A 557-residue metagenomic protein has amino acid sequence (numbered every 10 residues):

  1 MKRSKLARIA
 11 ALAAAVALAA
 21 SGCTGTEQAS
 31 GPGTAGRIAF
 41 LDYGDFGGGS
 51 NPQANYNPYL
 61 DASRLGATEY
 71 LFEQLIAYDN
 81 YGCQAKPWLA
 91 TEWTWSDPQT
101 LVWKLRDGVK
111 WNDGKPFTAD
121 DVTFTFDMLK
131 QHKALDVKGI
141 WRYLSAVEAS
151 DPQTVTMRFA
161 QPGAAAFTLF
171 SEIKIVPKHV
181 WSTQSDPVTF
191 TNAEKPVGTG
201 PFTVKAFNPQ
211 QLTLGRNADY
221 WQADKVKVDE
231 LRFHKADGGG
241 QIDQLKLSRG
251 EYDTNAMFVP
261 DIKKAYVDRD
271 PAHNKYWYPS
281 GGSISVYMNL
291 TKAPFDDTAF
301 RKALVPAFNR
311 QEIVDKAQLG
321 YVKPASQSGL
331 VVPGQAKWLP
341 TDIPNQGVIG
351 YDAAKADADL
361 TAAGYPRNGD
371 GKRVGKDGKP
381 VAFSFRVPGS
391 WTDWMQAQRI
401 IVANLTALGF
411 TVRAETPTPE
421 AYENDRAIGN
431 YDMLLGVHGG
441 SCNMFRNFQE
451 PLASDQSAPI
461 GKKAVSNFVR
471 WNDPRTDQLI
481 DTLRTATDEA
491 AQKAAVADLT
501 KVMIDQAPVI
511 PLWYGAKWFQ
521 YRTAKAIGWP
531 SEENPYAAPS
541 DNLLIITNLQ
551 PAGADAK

Functional and structural regions predicted by a protein language model:
P32-G33, Q211, R216, F308-D342 (+3 more regions): Detector for C-terminal structural segments
L41-S96, D127, V197: N-terminal lobe/hinge region of extracytoplasmic solute-binding protein
A62, D79, E172-V226, E230 (+2 more regions): Gly/Pro-rich hinge or "lid" segments in bacterial periplasmic/extracellular proteins
T91-L135, T156, K246-R249, P294: Aromatic- and charge-enriched surface segment that lines or borders ligand/interaction sites
T94, V102, G139-T183: Surface-exposed binding/hinge segments that line and control ligand-binding clefts or catalytic entry sites
T118-T125, P152-R158, G200-P201, V228-E230 (+8 more regions): Alpha-helical secondary-structure segments
P209, P366-S441: Ligand/substrate-recognition segments at binding pockets and active sites
A218-A265, R399-V402, T411-R413, T418: Ligand-site clamp/hinge motif
